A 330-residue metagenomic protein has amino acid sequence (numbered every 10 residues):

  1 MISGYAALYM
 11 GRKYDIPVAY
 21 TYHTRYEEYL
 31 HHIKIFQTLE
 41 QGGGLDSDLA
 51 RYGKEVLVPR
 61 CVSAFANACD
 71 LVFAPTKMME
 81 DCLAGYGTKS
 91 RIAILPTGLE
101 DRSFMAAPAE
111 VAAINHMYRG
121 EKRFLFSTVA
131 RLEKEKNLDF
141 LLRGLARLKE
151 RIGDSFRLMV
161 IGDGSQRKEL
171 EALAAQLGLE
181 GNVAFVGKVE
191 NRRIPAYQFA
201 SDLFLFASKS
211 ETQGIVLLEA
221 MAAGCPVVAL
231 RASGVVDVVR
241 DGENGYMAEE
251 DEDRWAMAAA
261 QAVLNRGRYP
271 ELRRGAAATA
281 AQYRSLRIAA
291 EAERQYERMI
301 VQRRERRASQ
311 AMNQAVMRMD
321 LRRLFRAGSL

Functional and structural regions predicted by a protein language model:
R12-K13, G44-L71, Y86: Membrane-proximal helix-turn-helix segments that form the acceptor-binding/catalytic region of lipid-linked
A66, K188-V189, A196-S201: Short alpha-helical donor nucleotide-sugar binding micro-motif in glycosyltransferases
M78, G98: Carbohydrate-associated surface elements
I114-N115, R119-L145: Conserved donor-binding/catalytic core segment of Leloir-type glycosyltransferases
K168-V189: Nucleotide-activated donor-binding/catalytic signature segment of Leloir-type glycosyltransferases, i.e., the conserved
K209: Aromatic "clamp/platform" in nucleotide-sugar-dependent glycosyltransferases that forms part of the donor/acceptor
P226-A229: Short hydrophobic beta-strand element within catalytic cores of glycosyltransferases and related nucleotide-activated
D241-G242, Y246-E252, Q261-G267: Conserved acidic donor-binding segment of nucleotide-sugar-dependent glycosyltransferases
